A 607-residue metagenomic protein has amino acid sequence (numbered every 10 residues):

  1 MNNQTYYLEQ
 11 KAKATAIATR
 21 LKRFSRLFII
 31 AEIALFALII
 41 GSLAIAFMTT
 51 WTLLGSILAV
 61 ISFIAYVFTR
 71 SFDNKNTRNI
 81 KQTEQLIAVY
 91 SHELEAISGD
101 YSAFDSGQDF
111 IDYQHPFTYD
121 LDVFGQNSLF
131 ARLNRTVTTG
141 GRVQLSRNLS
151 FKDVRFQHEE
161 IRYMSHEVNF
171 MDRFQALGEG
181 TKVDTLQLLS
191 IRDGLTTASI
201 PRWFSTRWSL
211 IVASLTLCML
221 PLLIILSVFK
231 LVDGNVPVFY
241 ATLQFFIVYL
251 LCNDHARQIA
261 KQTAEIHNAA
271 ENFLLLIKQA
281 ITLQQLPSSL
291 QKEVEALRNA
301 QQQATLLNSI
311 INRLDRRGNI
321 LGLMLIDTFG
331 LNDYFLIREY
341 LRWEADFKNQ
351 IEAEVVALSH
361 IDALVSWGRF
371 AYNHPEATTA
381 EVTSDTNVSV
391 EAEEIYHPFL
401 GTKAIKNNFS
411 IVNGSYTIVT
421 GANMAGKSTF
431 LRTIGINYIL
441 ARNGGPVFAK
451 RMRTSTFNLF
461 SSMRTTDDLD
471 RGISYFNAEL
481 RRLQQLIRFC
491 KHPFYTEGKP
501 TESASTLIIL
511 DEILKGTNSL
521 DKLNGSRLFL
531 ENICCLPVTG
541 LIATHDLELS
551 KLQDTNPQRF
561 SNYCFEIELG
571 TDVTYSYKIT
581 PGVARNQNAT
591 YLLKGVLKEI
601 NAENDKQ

Functional and structural regions predicted by a protein language model:
M1-A422, F430-N458, R481-R482, Y495 (+1 more regions): Alpha-helical coupling/stalk and coiled-coil linker elements that connect catalytic or binding modules and transmit
V67-S71, W367, H374-Q607: ATPase nucleotide-binding head domains, primarily ABC-like/P-loop NTPase cores
